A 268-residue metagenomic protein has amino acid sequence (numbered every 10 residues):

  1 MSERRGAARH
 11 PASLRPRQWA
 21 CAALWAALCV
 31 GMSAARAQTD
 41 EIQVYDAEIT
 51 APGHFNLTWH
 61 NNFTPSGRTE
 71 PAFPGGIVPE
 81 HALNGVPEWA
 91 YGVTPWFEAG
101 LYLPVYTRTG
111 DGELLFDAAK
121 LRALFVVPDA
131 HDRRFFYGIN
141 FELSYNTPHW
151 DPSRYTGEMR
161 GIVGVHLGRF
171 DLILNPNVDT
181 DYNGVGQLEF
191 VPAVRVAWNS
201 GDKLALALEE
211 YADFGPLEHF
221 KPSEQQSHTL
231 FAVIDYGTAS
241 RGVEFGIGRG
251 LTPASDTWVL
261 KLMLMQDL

Functional and structural regions predicted by a protein language model:
M1-P16: N-terminal secretory signal peptides that target proteins for export/translocation
A12-S13, C21, E41: Intrinsic structural disorder/low-complexity segments
L14, A34-A37: Glycine-centered signal
P16-W19, A123: Hydrophobic alpha-helical segments, especially transmembrane helices and their immediate juxtamembrane helical caps
C21-G31: Bacterial N-terminal signal peptides
R36-D267: Transmembrane beta-barrel domains of Gram-negative outer membranes and organellar outer membranes
